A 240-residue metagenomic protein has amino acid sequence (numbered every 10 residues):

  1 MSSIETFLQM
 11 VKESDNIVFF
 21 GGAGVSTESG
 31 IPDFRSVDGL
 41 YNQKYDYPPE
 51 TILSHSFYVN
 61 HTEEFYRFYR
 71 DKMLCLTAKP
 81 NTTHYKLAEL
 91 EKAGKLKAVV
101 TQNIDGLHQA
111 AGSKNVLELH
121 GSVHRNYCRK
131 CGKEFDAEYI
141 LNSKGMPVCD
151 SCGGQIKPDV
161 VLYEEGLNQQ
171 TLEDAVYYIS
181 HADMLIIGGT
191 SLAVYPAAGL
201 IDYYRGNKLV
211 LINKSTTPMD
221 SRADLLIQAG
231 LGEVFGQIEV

Functional and structural regions predicted by a protein language model:
M1-V240: Conserved catalytic core of sirtuin-type NAD+-dependent deacylases
